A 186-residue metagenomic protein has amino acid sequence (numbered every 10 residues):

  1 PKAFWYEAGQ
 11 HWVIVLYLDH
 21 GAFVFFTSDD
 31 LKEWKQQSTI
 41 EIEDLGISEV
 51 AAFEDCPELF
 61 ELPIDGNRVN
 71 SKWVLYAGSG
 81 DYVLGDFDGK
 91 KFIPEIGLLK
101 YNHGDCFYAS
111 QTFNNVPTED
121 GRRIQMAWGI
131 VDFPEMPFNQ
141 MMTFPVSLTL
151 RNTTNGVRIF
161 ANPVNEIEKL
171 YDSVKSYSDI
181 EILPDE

Functional and structural regions predicted by a protein language model:
P1-F26, Q36-T39, C56-E61, N67-G78 (+1 more regions): Hydrophobic core segments of beta-strands in well-ordered, beta-rich domains
F4, S48-A51: Short glycine-biased active-site loop of nucleotidyltransferases that positions the nucleotide triphosphate and helps
F4-Y6, F60, D86, F113 (+1 more regions): Well-ordered beta-strand positions
V24-E49, N70, L84-N102, V157-N162: Blade-edge beta-strand/turn elements of extracellular beta-propeller and related beta-sheet repeat scaffolds
I40-D44, P57-D65, N115-V116, N152: Short regulatory "switch" loops immediately downstream of catalytic or recognition motifs within protein catalytic
V50-P57, G104-A109: Repeat-based blade/solenoid architectures
A77, D81, D88-A109, F113-E186: Beta-rich accessory regions
